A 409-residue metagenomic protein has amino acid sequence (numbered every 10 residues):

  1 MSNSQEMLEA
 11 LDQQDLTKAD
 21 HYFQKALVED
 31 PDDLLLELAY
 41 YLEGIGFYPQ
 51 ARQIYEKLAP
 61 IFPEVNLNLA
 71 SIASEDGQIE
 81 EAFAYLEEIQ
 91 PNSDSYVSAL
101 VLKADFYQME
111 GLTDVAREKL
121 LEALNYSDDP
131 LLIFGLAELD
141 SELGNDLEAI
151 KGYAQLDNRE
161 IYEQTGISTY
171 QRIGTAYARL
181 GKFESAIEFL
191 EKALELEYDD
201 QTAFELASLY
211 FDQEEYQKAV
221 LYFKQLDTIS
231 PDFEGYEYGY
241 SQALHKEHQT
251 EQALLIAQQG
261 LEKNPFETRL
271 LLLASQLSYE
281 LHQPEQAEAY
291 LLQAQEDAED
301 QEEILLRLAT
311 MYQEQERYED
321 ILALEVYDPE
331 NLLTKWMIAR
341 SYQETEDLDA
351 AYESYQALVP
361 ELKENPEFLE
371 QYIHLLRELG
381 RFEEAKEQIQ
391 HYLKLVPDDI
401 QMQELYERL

Functional and structural regions predicted by a protein language model:
M1, D33-L36, E64-L67, V97-S98 (+10 more regions): Start-of-helix register in tetratricopeptide repeats
S2-K25, E29, D33, E37-Q50 (+4 more regions): Alpha-helical segment of the N-proximal tetratricopeptide repeat
K25-A26, Y55-L58, E88-I89, E122-A123 (+8 more regions): Canonical positions in the second alpha-helix
E29-P31, P60-P63, D94, S127-D128 (+8 more regions): Short coil turns that delineate tetratricopeptide repeat
E37, N68-S71, L102, G135 (+8 more regions): Canonical tetratricopeptide repeat
